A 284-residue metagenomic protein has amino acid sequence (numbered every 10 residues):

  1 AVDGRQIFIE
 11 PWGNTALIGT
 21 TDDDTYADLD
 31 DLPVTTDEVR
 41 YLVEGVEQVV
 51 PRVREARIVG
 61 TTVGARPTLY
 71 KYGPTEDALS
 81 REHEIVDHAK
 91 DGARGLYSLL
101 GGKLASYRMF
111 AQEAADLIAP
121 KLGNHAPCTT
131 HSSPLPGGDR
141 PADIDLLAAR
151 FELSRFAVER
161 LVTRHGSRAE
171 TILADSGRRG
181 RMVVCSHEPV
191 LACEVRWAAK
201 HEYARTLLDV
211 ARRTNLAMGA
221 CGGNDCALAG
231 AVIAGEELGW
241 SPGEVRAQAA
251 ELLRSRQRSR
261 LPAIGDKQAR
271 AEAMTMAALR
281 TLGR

Functional and structural regions predicted by a protein language model:
A1-G19, D23-G222, A234-G235: C-terminal catalytic lobe of FAD-dependent flavoproteins
R212-A217, A227-A229, A250-E251: Small/polar glycine-rich anion-binding or flexible loop at a beta-alpha turn
G222-W240: Alpha-helical interaction/regulatory segments in DNA maintenance proteins
W240-R284: Low-complexity, small/polar and acidic-rich linker and loop segments
